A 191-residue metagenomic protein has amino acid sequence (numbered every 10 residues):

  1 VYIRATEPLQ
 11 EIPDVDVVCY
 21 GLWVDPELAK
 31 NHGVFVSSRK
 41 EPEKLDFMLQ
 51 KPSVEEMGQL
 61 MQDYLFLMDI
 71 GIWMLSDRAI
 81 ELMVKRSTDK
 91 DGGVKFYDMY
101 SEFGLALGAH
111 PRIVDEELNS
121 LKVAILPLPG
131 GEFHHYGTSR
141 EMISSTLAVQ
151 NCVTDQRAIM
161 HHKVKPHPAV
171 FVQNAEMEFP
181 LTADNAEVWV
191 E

Functional and structural regions predicted by a protein language model:
V1-E41: Conserved beta-loop-beta/alpha segment of the NTase-like Rossmann-fold superfamily that binds/positions NTPs
V15-E27, P42, K51-Q59, F66-E191: Left-handed beta-helix
D46-M48: Beta-strand scaffold of nucleotide-dependent catalytic cores
